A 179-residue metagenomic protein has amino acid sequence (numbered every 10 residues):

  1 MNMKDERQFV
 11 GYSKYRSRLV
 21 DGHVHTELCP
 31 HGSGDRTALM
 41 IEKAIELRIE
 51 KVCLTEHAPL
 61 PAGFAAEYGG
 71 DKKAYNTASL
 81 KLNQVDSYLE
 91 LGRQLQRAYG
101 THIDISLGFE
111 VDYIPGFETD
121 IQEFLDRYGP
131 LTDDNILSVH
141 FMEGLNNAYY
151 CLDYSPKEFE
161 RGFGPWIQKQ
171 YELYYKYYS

Functional and structural regions predicted by a protein language model:
M1-Y113: An N-terminally biased module of ancient metal coordination in phosphate/nucleic-acid-related enzymes
A74-S179: Extended substrate/RNA-proximal surfaces in nucleic-acid metabolism proteins
